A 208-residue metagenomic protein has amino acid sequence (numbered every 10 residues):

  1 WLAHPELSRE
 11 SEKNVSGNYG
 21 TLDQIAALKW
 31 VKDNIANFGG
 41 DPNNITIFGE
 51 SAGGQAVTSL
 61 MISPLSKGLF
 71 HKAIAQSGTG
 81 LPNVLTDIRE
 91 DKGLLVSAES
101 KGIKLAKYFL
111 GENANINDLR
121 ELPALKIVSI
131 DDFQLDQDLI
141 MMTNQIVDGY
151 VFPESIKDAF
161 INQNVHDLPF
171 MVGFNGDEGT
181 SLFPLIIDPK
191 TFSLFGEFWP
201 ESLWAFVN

Functional and structural regions predicted by a protein language model:
W1-N113, Y150, A159-I186: Serine-hydrolase-like catalytic core of hydrolytic proteins
K72, L85-D87, D118-N208: Substrate-gating cap/lid region and adjacent catalytic-acid/histidine neighborhood within extracellular/lumenal
